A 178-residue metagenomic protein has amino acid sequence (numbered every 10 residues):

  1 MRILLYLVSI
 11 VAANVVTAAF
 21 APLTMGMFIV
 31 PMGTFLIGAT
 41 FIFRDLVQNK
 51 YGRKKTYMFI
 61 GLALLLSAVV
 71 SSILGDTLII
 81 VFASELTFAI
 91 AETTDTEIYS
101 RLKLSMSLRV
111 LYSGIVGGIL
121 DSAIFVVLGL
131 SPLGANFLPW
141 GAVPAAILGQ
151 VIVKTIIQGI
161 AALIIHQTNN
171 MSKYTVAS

Functional and structural regions predicted by a protein language model:
M1-K54: Hydrophobic transmembrane alpha-helices
M1-L5, R53-A63, S105-Y112: Cytoplasmic-side transmembrane-helix entry/capping segments in multi-pass membrane proteins
V11, A63-L65, F88, G118: Residue-level recognition of pore/gate-forming positions within transmembrane alpha-helices of multi-pass
A13-A18, S67-L74, F125, G129 (+1 more regions): Structural signal for membrane-spanning alpha-helices in multi-pass inner-membrane proteins, emphasizing helix cores
A21-M32, S67-T87: Interfacial aromatic-anchored transmembrane helix boundaries in multi-pass membrane proteins
F43-V47, A68-L74, T94-I98: Membrane-helix exit/interface motif
V47-R53, Y57, S72-I80: Transmembrane alpha-helix/helix-exit interface in multi-pass inner-membrane proteins
T77-S178: Membrane-embedded alpha-helical hairpins and interfacial helices in multi-pass inner-membrane proteins
